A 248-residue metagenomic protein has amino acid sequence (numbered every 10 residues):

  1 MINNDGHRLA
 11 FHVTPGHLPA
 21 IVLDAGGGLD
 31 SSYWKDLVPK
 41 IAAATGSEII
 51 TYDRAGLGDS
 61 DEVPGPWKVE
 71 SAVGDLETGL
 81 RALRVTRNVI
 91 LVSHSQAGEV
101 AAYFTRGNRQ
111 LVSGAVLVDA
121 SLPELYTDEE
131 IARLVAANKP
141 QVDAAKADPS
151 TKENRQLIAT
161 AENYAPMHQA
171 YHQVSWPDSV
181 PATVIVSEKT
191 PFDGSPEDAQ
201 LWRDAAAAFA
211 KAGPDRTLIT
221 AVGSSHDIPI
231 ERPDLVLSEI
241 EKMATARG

Functional and structural regions predicted by a protein language model:
D5-D59: Conserved HGGG/HGGXW glycine-rich cap/lid loop of the alpha/beta-hydrolase fold
W34-K35, S60-P66, T127-D128: Conserved catalytic-core motifs of eukaryotic protein kinase domains, centered on the activation segment
T45-V92, V135: Active-site loop/oxyanion-hole signature of alpha/beta-hydrolase fold enzymes
D53, V118-D119, I185: Alpha/beta-hydrolase-fold catalytic nucleophile elbow
R87-E124: Conserved hydrolase catalytic core segment
A115-S150, L157, D204: Flexible "cap/lid" loop of the alpha/beta hydrolase fold
A144-S224: Conserved serine/cysteine hydrolase catalytic core
P214-G248: Catalytic active-site module of serine/aspartate enzymes centered on a nucleophile-bearing elbow/loop
